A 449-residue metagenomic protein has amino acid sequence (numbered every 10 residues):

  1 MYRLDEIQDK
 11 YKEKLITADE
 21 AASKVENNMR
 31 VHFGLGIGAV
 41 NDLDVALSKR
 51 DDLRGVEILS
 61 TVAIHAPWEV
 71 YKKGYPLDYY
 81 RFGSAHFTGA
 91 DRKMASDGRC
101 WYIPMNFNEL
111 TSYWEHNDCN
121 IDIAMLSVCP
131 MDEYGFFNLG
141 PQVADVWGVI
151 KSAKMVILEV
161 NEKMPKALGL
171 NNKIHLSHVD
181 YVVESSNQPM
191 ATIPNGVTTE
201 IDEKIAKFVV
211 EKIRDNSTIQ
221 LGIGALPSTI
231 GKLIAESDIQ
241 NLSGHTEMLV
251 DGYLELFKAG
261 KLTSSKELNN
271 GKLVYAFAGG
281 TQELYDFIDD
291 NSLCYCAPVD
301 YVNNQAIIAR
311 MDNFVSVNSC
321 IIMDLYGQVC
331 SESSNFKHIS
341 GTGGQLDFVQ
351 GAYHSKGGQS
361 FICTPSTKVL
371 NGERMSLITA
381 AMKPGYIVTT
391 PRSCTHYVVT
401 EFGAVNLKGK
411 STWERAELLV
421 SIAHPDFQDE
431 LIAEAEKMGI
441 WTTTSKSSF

Functional and structural regions predicted by a protein language model:
M1-F449: Conserved alpha/beta enzyme-core scaffold
